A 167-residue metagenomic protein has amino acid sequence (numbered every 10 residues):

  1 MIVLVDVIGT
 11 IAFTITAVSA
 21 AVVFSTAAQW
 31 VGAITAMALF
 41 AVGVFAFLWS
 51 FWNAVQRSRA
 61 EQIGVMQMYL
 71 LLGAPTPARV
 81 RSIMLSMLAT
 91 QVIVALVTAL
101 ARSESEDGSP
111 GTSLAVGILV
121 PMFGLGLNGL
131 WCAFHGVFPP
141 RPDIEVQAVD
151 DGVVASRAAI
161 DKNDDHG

Functional and structural regions predicted by a protein language model:
M1-A12, A78-Q91: Select subsegments of transmembrane alpha-helices in polytopic membrane proteins, especially boundary-proximal
A12-T16, V42-W49, Q91-V94, T98 (+1 more regions): Membrane-embedded alpha-helical transmembrane segments of multi-pass integral membrane proteins
I15-V22, L85-G117: Alpha-helical transmembrane segments and their membrane-interface junctions in multi-pass membrane proteins
A21-W30: Short, hydrophobic transmembrane alpha-helix segments
W30-W49, G117-P121: Alpha-helical transmembrane segments
F45-M66: Membrane-water interface of transmembrane alpha-helices
G64-I83: Short membrane-interface loop/juxtamembrane segments of multi-pass integral membrane proteins
P110-A155: Alpha-helical transmembrane segments and their immediate juxtamembrane interface regions
